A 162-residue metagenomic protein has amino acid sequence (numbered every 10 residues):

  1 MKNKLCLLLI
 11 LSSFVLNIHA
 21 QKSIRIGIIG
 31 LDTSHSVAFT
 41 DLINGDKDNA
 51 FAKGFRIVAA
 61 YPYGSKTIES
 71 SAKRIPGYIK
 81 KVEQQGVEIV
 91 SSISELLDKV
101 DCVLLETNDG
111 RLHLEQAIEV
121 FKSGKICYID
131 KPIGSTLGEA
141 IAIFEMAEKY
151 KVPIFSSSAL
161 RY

Functional and structural regions predicted by a protein language model:
M1-K22: Bacterial Sec-dependent N-terminal signal peptides
L7, F14, G27, Y128-I129: Conserved Rossmann-like nucleotide-binding pocket used by diverse enzymes that bind dinucleotide cofactors
A20-S123, I141, E145, K149-Y150: N-terminal glycine-/serine-/threonine-rich beta1-alpha1-beta2 phosphate-ribose binding loop of Rossmann-like
S34, T67, G134-S135, R161: Glycine-/small-residue-rich active-site loops that bind phosphorylated ligands and cofactors
S91, I129, I154-S156: Hydrophobic residues in well-ordered beta-strands that form the structural core
L105-E106, P132, S158: Glycine- and other small-residue-rich loops at beta-strand/loop junctions that grip anionic moieties
G124-I126, K131-P132: Short helix/strand-capping hinge loops at secondary-structure junctions that flank key functional elements
L137-K149, F155, A159-Y162: Glycine-/Pro-rich loop/turn segments that contact NAD(P) or position catalytic residues in Rossmann-like domains
